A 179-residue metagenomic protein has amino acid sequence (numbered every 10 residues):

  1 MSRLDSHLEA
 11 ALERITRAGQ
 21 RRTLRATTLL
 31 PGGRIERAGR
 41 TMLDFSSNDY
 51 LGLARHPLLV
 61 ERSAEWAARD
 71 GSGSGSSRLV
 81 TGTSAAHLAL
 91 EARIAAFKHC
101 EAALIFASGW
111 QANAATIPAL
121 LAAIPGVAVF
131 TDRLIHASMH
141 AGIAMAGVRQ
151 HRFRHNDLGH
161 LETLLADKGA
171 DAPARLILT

Functional and structural regions predicted by a protein language model:
L8-A10, R14-S72: N-terminal "arm"/small-domain region of PLP-dependent enzymes with the aminotransferase-like
T41, G126-V127, R175-L176: The start of beta-strands in P-loop NTPase/AAA+ ATPase cores
E61, E65-S108: Conserved N-terminal alpha-helix of the aminotransferase class I/II PLP-enzyme fold
H99, M145-G147: Short, structured coil segments at secondary-structure junctions
I105, W110-T116, A137-M139: Short glycine/serine/threonine-rich phosphate/pyrophosphate-binding segments that cradle anionic phosphate groups
T116-A137: Conserved PLP-anchoring active-site segment centered on the Schiff-base-forming lysine
H151, H155-T179: Active-site phosphate-binding strand-loop segment of PLP-dependent enzymes
